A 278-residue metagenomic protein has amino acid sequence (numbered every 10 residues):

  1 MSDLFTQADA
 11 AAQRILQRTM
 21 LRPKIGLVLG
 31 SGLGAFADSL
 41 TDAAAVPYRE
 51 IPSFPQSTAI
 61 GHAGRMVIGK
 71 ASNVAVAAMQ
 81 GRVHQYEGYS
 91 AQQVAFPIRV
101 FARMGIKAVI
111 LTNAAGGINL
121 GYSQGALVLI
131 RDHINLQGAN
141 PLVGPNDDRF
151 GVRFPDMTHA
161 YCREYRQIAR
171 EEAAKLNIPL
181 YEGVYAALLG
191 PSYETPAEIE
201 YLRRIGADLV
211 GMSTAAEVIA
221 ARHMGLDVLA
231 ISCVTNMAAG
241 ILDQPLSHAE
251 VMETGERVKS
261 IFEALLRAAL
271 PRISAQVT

Functional and structural regions predicted by a protein language model:
M1-M157: Metabolite-binding pocket within alpha/beta catalytic cores that recognizes anionic/polar moieties
A102-G105, R203, R222: Non-catalytic positions within long, well-ordered alpha-helices that form the structural scaffold/packing of enzyme
K107-A108, D208, D227: Short acidic/polar active-site loop segments enriched in Thr and Asp
F150-Y161, I199, G255-A269: Polyanion-binding loop/helix "lid" in catalytic or ligand-binding cores
R166, E171-D208, L266, I273-S274: Active-site/ligand-binding-proximal alpha/beta "capping" segment
M212-E250: Zn-dependent metallopeptidase/amidohydrolase metal-coordination segment
A239-T278: His/Asp/Glu-rich mid-to-C-terminal helical/loop segments that flank catalytic regions of hydrolases
